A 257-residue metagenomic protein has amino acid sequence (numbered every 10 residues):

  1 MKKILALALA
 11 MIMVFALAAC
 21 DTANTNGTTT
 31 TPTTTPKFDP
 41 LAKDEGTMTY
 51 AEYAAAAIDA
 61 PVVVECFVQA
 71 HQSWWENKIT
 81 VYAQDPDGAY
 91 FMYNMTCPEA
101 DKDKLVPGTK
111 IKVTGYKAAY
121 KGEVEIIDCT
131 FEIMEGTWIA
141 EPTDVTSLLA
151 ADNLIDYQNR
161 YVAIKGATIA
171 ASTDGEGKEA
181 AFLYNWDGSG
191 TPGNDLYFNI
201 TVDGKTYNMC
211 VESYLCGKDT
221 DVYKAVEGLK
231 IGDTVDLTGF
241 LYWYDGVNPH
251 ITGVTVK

Functional and structural regions predicted by a protein language model:
M1-A8, D21: Positively charged n-region of N-terminal signal peptides that target proteins for export
M11-I12: Repetitive helical segments and hydrophobic/amphipathic motifs
F15-A19: C-terminal motif of bacterial Sec signal peptides marking the signal peptidase cleavage site
D21-G27, P32-K257: OB-fold single-stranded nucleic acid-binding module
